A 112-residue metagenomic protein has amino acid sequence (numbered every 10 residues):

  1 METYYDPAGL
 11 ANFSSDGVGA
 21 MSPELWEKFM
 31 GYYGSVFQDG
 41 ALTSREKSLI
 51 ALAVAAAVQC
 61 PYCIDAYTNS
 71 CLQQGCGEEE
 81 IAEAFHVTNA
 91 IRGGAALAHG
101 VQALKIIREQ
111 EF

Functional and structural regions predicted by a protein language model:
M1-E46, H99-F112: Acidic, glycine/proline-rich low-complexity segments that act as flexible tails and inter-domain linkers
E24-W26, A66-E80: Iron-sulfur (Fe-S) cluster-binding segments and ferredoxin-like electron-carrier domains, especially [2Fe-2S]
Y33-G34, A51, T68-L72, F85: Amphipathic alpha-helical segments within well-ordered protein domains
V36-D39, S70, T88-I91: Alpha-helix C-capping/helix-to-loop hinge sites
F37, A41, V58-Q59, C76: Residues in soluble alpha-helical coiled-coils and helical-bundle/repeat scaffolds
S44-L49, E78-A84: Alpha-helical scaffolds flanking conserved acidic
I50, V54-A66: Short, thiol/selenol-centered motifs that function as redox-active sites or metal-ligating centers
A82-I106: C-terminal structural segments of small proteins and small subunits
